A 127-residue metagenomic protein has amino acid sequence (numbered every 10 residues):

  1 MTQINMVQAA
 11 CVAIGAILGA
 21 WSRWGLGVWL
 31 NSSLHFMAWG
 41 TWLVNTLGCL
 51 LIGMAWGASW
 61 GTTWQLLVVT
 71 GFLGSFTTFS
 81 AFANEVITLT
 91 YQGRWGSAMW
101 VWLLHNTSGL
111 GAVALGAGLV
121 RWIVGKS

Functional and structural regions predicted by a protein language model:
M1-S127: Membrane-interface helix-loop junctions in multi-pass transporters/channels
